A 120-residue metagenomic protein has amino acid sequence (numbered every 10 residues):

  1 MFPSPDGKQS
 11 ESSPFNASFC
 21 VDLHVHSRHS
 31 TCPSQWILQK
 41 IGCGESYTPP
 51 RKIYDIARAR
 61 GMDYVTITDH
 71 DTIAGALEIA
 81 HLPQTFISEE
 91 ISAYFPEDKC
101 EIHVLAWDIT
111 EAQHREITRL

Functional and structural regions predicted by a protein language model:
F2-L120: A metal-dependent hydrolase metal-coordination microenvironment
